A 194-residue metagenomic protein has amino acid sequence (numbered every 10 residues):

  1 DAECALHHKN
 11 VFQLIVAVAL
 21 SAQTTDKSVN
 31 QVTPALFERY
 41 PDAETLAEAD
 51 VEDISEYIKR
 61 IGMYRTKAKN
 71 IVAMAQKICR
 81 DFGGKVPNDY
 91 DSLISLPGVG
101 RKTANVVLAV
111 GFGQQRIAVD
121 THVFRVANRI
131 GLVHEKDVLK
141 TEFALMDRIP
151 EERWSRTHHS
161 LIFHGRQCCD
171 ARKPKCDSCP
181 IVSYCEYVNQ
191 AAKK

Functional and structural regions predicted by a protein language model:
D1-K193: Catalytic cores of DNA base-excision repair glycosylases
